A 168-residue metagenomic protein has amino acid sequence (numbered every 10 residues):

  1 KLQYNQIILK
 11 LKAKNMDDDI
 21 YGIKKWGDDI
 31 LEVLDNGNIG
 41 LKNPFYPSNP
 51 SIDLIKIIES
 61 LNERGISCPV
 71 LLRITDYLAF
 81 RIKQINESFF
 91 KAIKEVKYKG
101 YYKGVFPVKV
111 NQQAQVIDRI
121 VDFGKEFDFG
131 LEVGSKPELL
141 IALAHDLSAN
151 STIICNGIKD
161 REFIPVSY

Functional and structural regions predicted by a protein language model:
L2-M16, N43-P47, L72-Y77, Q113 (+1 more regions): Proteins with a high burden of low-complexity, intrinsically disordered sequence enriched in S/T/G/P/A and R, requiring
L2-S60: N-terminal glycine-rich, Lys/His-bearing helix-loop that initiates the first secondary-structure elements of many
Q3-K10, G65, P107, K136: Generic N-terminal leader/processing signal
N5, I20-N38, E63-P69, F90-A92 (+3 more regions): Short charge-dense sequence patches
K10-K12, E32, E59, E63 (+4 more regions): Glutamate identity and glutamate-enriched acidic tracts
L11-A13, D76-A79, G104, K125-F127: N-terminal start-of-chain detector that recognizes signal peptides and the immediate post-cleavage beginning
L34-S48, I55-Q112: Low-complexity, highly charged intrinsically disordered N-terminal segments that act as targeting/localization
K99-Y168: Active-site-proximal beta-alpha core segment in soluble small-molecule metabolic enzymes
